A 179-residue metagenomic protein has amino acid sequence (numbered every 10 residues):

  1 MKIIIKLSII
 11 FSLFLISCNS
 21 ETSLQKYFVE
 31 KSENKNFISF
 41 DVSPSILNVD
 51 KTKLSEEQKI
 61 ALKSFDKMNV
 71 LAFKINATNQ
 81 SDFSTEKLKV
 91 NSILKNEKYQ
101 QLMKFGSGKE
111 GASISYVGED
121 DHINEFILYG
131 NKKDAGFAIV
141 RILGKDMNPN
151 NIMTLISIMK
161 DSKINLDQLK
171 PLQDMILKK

Functional and structural regions predicted by a protein language model:
K2-I10: Sec-dependent signal peptide recognition, specifically the positively charged N-region followed immediately by
F14-S17: C-terminal motif of bacterial Sec signal peptides marking the signal peptidase cleavage site
N19-T22: Bacterial signal peptide processing site
K26-V90: Early exported N-terminus immediately downstream of N-terminal targeting peptides
A72-Q80, I139-K145, I158-K160: Second-shell loop/turn segments in exported
F73-H122: Mid-length scaffold segments of soluble, non-membrane domains
E119-N148, L155-I156: A short, solvent-exposed beta-edge/loop patch
N148-K179: C-terminal partner/receptor-binding element of secreted or periplasmic proteins
